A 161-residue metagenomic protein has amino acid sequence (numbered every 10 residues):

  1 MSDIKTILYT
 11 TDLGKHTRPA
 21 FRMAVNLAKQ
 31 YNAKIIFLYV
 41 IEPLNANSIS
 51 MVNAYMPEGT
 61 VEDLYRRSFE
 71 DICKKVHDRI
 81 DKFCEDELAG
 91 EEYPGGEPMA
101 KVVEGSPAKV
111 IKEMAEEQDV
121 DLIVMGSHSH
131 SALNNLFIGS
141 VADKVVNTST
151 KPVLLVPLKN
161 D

Functional and structural regions predicted by a protein language model:
S2, L44, D78, K82-I123 (+1 more regions): Structural beta-alpha unit
S2-E62, R66: Small/aliphatic-rich secondary-structure junction motif
L38, M99-V103, L154: General small-molecule cofactor/ligand-binding pocket signal
L122-K144: Glycine-rich, Arg-bearing micro-motifs that act as flexible, cationic patches
V141, S149-T150: Short, structured coil segments at secondary-structure junctions
K151-K159: Short, flexible loop segments at boundaries between secondary-structure elements
